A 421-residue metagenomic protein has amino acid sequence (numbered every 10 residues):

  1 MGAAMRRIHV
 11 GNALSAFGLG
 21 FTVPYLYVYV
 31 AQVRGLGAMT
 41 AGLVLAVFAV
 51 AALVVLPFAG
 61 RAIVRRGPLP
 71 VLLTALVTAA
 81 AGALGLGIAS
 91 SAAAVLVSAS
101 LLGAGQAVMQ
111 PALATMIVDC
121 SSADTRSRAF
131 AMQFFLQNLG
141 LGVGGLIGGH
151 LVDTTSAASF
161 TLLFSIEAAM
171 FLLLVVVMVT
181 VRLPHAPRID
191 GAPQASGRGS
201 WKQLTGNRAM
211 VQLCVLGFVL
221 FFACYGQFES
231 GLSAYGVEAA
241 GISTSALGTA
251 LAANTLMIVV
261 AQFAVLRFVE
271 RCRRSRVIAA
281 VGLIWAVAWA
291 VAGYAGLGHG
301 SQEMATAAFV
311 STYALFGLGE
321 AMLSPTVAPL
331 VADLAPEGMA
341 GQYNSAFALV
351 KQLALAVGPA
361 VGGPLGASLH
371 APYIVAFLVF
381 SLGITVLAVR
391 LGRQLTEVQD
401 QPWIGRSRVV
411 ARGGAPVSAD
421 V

Functional and structural regions predicted by a protein language model:
M1-A49, V211-L251: Helix-loop boundary and gating motifs at the non-cytosolic
M1-R6, R182-V219, I404-V421: Juxtamembrane intracellular "pre-TM" segments in multi-pass secondary transporters
G35, G67, I88-A93, G241 (+1 more regions): Helix-breaking motifs and short loop linkers at transmembrane-helix boundaries and internal kinks in secondary membrane
V54-G67, V152, V260-S275, G366: Helix-to-loop junctions at the C-terminal end of transmembrane segments in multipass secondary transporters
V54-S90: Conserved MFS/SLC helix-loop-helix module at the cytosolic interface between two early adjacent transmembrane helices
P70-G85, R276-A292: Structural signature of the two symmetry-related core transmembrane helices
S98-Q137: Cytoplasmic helix-loop-helix junction between adjacent transmembrane helices in 12-TM secondary transporters
G149, A169-I189, L387-G392: C-terminal membrane-cytosol helix-exit motif in multi-pass small-molecule transporters
